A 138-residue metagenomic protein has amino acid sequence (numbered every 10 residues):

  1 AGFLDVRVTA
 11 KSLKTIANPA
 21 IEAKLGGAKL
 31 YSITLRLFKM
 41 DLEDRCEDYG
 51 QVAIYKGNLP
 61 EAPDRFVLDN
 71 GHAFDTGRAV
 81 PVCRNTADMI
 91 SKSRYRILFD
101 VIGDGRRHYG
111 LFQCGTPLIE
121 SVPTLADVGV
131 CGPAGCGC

Functional and structural regions predicted by a protein language model:
A1-C138: C-terminal lobe and adjacent flexible extensions of AdoMet/dcAdoMet transferase-like proteins
